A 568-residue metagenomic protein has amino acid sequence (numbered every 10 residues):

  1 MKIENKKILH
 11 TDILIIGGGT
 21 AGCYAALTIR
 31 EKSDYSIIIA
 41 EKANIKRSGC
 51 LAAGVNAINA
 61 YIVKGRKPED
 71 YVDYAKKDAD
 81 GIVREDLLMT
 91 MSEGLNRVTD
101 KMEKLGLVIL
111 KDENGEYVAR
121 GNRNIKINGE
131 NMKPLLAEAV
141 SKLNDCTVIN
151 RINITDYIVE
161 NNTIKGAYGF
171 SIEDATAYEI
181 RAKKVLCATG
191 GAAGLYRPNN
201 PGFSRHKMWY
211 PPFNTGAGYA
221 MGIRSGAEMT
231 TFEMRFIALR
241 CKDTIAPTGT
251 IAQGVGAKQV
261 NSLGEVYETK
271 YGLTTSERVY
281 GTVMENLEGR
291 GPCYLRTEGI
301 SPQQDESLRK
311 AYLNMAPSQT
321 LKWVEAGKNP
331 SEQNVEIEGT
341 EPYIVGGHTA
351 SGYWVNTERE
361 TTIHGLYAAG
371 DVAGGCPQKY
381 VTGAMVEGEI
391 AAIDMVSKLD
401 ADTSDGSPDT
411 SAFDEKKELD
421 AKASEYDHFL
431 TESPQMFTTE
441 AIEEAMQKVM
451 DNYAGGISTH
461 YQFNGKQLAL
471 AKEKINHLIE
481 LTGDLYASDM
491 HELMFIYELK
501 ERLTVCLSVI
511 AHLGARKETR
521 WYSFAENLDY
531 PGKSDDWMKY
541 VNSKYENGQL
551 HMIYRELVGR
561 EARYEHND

Functional and structural regions predicted by a protein language model:
I8-T11, D174-K184, T362: Core beta-strand elements of the Rossmann-like FAD/NAD(P) dinucleotide-binding domain in flavoenzyme oxidoreductases
I13-I39: N-terminal Rossmann-like FAD-binding beta1-loop-alpha1 element of flavoenzymes
E31-A53: Glycine-rich FAD pyrophosphate-binding loop
N59-M91: Glycine-rich active-site loop/strand segments that organize a redox cofactor
K104-T155, T231-Y380, M385, N452-D568: Mobile, glycine/GP-rich and aromatic-enriched active-site lid/loop segments adjacent to catalytic centers
G129-D156, E160-E179, Y219, S225: Helical element adjacent to the flavin cofactor pocket in flavoenzyme catalytic cores
C187-A246, V381-D394: Glycine-rich loop(s) and the adjacent beta-strand/alpha-helix scaffold that form part
D400-S488: Long, amphipathic alpha-helical stalk/connector segments used for oligomerization, subunit docking, or mechanical
